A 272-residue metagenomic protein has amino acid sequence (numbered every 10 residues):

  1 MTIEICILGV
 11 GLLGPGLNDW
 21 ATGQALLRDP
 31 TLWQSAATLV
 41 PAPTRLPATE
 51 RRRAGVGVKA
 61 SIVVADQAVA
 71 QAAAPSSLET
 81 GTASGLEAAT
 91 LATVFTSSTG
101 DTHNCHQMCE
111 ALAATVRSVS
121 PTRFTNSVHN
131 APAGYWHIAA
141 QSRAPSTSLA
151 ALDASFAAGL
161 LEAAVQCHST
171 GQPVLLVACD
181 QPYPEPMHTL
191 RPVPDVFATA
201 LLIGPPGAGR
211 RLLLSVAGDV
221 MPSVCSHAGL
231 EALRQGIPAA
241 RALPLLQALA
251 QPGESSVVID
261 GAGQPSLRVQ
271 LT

Functional and structural regions predicted by a protein language model:
M1-T99, H103-R123, V128-S148, A178-T272: Conserved "HGTGT" condensation-loop signature of ketosynthase/thiolase-family condensing enzymes that catalyze
S61-V69, A73, A150-V174: Active-site-proximal alpha-helical scaffold in enzymes
